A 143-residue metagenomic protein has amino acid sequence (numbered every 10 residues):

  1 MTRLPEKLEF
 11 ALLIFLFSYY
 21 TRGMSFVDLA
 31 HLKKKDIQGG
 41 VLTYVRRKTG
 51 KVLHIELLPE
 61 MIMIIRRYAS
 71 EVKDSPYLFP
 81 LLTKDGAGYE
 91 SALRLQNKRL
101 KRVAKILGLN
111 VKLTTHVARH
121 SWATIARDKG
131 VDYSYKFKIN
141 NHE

Functional and structural regions predicted by a protein language model:
M1-F26: Basic, Lys/Arg- and aromatic-enriched nucleic-acid-binding interface segment
T2-L8, K98-H142: Short, basic (Lys/Arg/His-rich) helix/loop patches that form interaction surfaces in the mid-to-C-terminal regions
T2-P5, T43-E56, L82-A92, L109-V117: Short, contiguous acidic/charged loop-to-helix segments that flank catalytic cores in large enzymes
T21, F26, V41, K73 (+1 more regions): Membrane-topology and secretion signals of cell-surface/extracellular proteins
S25, L29, W122-A123: Extended, hydrophobic alpha-helical segments in both membrane/secreted and soluble proteins
H31-D36, F137-E143: A short, basic/aromatic helix-end/turn motif that makes direct DNA contacts
H31-R67: Conserved tyrosine-mediated DNA breakage-rejoining catalytic core shared by Y-recombinases
L58-N110: Active-site/catalytic core of tyrosine-dependent DNA strand-transfer enzymes
